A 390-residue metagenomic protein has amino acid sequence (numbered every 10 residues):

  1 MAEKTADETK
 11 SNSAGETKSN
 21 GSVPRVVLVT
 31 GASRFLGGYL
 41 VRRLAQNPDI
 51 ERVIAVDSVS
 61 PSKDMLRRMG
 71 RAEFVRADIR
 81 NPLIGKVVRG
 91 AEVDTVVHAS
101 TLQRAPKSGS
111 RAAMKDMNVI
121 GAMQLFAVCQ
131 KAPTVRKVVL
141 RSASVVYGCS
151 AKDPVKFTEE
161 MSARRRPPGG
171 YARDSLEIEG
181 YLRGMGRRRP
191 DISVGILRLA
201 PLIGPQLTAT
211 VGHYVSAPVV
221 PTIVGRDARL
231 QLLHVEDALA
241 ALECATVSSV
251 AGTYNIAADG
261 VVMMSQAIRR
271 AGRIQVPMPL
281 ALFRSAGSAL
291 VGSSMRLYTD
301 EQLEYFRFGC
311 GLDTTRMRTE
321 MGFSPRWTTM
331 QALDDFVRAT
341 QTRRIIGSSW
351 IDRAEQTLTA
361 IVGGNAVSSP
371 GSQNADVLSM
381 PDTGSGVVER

Functional and structural regions predicted by a protein language model:
V26-N47: N-terminal Rossmann NAD(P)H-binding glycine-rich loop of SDR-like oxidoreductase domains
E73-I120, C149: NAD(P)H-binding glycine-rich loop region in Rossmannoid oxidoreductase-like domains and their noncatalytic homologs
A113-Q124, R173-D174, L233: Glycine-rich NAD(P)-binding loop of the Rossmann-fold in SDR/ketoreductase-type enzymes
M123-G170: Conserved Rossmann-fold NAD(P)-dependent oxidoreductase catalytic core, especially the SDR/UDP-sugar
K152-D153, G184-Q231, V235: NAD(P)-dependent short-chain dehydrogenase/reductase
R166-G195: Active-site Tyr-X1-5-Lys
L176, P190-I192, I203-H213, C244-N255 (+1 more regions): Glycine/proline-rich active-site loop of Rossmann-fold NAD(P)-dependent oxidoreductases
L239-E301, T314, D334, R343 (+2 more regions): Mid/C-terminal beta-alpha module of Rossmann-like enzyme folds, strongest in SDR-family dehydrogenases/epimerases
